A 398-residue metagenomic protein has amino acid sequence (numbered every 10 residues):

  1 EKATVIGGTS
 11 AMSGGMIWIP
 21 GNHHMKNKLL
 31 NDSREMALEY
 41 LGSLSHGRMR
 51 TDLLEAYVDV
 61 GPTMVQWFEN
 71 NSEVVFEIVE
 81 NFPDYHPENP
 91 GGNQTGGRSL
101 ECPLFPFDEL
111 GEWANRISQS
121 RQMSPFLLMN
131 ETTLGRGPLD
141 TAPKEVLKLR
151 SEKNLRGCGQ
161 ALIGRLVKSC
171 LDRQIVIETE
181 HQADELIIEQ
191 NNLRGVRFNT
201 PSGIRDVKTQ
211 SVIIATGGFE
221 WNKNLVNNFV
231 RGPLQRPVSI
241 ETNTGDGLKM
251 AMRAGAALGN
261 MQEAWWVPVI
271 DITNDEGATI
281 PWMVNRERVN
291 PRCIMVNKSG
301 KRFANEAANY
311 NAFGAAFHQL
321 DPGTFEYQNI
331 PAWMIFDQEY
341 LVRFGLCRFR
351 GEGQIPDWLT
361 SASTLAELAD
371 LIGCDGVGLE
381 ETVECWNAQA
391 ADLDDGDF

Functional and structural regions predicted by a protein language model:
E1-S13: Glycine-rich FAD pyrophosphate-binding loop
G8-A11, G21-N22, N81, N89 (+1 more regions): Short, solvent-exposed loop/turn and secondary-structure capping segments
I19-Y57, E109-Q119, M123: Glycine-rich active-site loop/strand segments that organize a redox cofactor
L41-H46, R50-M64, E69-V74, I117 (+3 more regions): N-terminal leader/propeptide and maturation segments of large enzyme subunits in energy/redox metabolism and hydrolases
R48-L53, N71-D84, A257-N260, A304: A short alpha-helix-loop-beta-strand transition element characteristic of N-terminal alpha/beta dinucleotide-binding
V58-S202, D271-T273, A390-F398: Conserved redox-cofactor binding core of oxidoreductases
P87-T95, L104-G137, L248-M250, A254-C374: An anion/pyrophosphate-binding glycine-rich loop and adjacent beta-alpha core in soluble alpha-beta enzymes
K153-Q160, D172, T200-E276, D321: Glycine-rich loop(s) and the adjacent beta-strand/alpha-helix scaffold that form part
